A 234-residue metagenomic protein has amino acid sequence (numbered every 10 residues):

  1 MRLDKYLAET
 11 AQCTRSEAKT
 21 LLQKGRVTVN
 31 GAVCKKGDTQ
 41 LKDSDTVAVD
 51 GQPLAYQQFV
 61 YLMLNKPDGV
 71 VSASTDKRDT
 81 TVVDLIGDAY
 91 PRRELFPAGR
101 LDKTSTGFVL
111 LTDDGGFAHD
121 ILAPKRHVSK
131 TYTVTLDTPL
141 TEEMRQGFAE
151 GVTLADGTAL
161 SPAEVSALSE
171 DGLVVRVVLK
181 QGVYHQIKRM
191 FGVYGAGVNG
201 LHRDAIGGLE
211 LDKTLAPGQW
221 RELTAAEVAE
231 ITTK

Functional and structural regions predicted by a protein language model:
M1-K234: Basic, flexible Lys/Arg- and Gly-enriched helix-loop patches that mediate nucleic-acid binding at interfaces with rRNA
